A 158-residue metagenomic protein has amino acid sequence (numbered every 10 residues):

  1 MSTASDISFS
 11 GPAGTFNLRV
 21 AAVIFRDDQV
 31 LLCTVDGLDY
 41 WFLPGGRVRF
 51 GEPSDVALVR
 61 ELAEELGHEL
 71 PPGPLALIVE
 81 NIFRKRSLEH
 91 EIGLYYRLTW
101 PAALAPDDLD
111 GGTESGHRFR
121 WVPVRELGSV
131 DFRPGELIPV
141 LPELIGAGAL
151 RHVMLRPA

Functional and structural regions predicted by a protein language model:
M1-A21: Acidic, metal-coordinating catalytic segment for phosphate/diphosphate chemistry, firing primarily on the Nudix
S2, I82, R151-H152: Class I (Rossmann-like) S-adenosyl-L-methionine-dependent methyltransferase catalytic domain, capturing the SAM-binding
A22, L75, Y96-L98: A structural signal for short, well-ordered beta-strand segments
R26: A cytosolic small-molecule/anion-sensing beta-strand core signal
D36-Y40, G111-A158: Nudix hydrolase/Nudix homology domain
F42-G45: A short gly/proline-enriched turn/hairpin at secondary-structure junctions
V48-P71, N81-R133: Unchanged
